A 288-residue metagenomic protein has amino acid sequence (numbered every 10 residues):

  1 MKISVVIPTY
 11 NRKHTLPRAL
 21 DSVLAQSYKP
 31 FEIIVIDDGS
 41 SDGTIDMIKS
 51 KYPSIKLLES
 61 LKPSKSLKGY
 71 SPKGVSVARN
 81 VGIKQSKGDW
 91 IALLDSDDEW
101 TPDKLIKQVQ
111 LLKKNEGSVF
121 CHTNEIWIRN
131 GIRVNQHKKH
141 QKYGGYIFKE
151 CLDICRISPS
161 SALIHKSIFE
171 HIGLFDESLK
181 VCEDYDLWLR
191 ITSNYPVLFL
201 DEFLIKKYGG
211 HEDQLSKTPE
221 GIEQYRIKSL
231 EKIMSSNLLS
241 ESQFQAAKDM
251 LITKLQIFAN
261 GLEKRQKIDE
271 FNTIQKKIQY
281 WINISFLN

Functional and structural regions predicted by a protein language model:
I3-T15, A19, Q26-S27, I36: A conserved hydrophobic helix/loop-capping motif in glycosyltransferases and polysaccharide synthases
H14-P17, D42-S50, E99, D103: Acidic helix N-cap motif at the loop->helix transition within catalytic regions of sugar-transfer enzymes
S22, D37-D46, K62-S64, D95: A conserved acidic beta->alpha catalytic loop
L61-S86: Glycine-rich, basic loop-to-helix element that forms the pyrophosphate-binding segment of sugar-nucleotide handling
I91: Short aromatic/hydrophobic "clamp" motif used to bind/position activated sugar donors
E99, D103-N135: Conserved donor NDP-sugar-binding/catalytic core segment of glycosyltransferases
Q141-S229: Conserved nucleotide-sugar donor-binding catalytic segment
E150, F203-G210, S216-E241, R265-I284: Catalytic core of nucleotide-sugar-dependent glycosyltransferases
